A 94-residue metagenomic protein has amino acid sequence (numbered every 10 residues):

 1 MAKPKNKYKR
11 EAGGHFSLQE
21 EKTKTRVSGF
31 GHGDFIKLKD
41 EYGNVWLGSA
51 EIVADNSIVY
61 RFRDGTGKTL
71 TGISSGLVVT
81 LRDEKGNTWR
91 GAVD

Functional and structural regions predicted by a protein language model:
M1-D94: Repetitive, compositionally biased segments used for assembly/scaffolding
